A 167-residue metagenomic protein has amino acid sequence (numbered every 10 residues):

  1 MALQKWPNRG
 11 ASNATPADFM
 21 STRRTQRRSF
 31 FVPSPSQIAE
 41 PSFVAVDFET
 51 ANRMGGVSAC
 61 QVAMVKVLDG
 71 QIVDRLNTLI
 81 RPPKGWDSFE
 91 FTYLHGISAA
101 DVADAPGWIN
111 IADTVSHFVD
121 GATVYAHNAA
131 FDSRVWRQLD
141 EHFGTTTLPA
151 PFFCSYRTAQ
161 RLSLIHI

Functional and structural regions predicted by a protein language model:
M1-Q26: N-terminal intrinsically disordered, compositionally biased regulatory/targeting segments that precede the folded
F19-A150, L164: Conserved non-catalytic scaffold segment of RNase H-like nuclease domains
F152-L164: Short alpha-helix plus adjacent loop in nuclease-associated cores
